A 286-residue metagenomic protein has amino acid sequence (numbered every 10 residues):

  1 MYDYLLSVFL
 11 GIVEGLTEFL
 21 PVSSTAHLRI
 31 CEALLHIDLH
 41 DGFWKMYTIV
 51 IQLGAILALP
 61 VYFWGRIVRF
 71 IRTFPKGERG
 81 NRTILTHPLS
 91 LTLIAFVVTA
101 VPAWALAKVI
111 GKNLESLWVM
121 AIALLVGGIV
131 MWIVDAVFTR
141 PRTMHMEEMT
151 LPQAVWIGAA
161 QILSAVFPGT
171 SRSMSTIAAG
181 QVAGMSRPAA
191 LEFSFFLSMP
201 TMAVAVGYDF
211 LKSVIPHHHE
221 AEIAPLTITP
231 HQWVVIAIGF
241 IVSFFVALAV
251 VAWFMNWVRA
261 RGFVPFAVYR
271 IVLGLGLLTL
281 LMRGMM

Functional and structural regions predicted by a protein language model:
M1-M286: Multi-pass membrane proteins that catalyze or facilitate reactions on polyprenyl-/lipid-phosphate substrates and their
